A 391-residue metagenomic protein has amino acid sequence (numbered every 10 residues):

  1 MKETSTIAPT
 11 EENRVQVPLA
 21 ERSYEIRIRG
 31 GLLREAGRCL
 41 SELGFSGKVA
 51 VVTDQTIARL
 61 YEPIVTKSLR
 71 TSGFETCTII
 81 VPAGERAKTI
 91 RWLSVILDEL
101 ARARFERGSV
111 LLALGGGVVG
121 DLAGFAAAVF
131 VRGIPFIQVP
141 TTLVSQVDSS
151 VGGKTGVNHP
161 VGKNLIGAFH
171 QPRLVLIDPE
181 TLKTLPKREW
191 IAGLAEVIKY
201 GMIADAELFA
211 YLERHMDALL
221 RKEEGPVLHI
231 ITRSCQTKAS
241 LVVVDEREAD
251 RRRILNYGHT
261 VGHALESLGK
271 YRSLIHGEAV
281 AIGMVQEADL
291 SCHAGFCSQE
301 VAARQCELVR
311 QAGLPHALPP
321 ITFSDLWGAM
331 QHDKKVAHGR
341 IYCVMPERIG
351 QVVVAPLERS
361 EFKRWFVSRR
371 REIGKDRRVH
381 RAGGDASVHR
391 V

Functional and structural regions predicted by a protein language model:
K2, E11-N13, A195-I198, F296-V391: C-terminal charged capping/lid subdomain of soluble metabolic enzymes
K2-S109: ATP/NTP phosphate-donor binding region
R29, V51, T89, P140 (+4 more regions): Residue-level signal for inorganic ion chemistry
R70, R102, Q171-L174, E180-K187 (+11 more regions): Generic secondary-structure signature for well-ordered alpha-helical cores
A101-A103, V129-P135, R272: Nucleotide and nucleotide-moiety/phosphate-recognizing core
V118-F125, Q146-V147, H263-A264: Short glycine/serine/threonine-rich phosphate/pyrophosphate-binding segments that cradle anionic phosphate groups
F125-A218: A glycine/threonine-rich phosphate-anchoring loop and its flanking beta-alpha core in nucleotide/phosphate-binding
A210-S324: Active-site segments that bind and position negatively charged phosphate/pyrophosphate groups
